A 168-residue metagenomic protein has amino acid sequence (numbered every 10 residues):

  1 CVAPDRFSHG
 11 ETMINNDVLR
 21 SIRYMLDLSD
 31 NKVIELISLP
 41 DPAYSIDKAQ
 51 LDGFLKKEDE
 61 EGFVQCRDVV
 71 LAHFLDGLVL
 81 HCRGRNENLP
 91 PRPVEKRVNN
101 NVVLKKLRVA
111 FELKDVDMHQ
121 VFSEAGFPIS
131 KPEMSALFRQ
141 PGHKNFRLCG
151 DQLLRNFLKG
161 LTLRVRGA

Functional and structural regions predicted by a protein language model:
C1-T12: Short, Lys/Arg-enriched N-terminal segments with co-localized hydrophobic residues within the first ~10-30 amino acids
F7, S45-K48, F74, L78 (+4 more regions): Membrane-targeting and insertion segments and their boundary/processing signals
E11, H73-N100, A168: Intrinsic disorder/low-complexity detector
M13-R20, S29-C66, P91, F127-G150: A cross-kingdom feature marking solvent-exposed beta-strand/loop segments within repeated, beta-rich binding/scaffold
V18-R23, V33-I37, D68-H81, V103-R108 (+2 more regions): Short, structured motif recognition centered on aromatic/hydrophobic residues
I22-D27, V98-I129, E133, P141-K144: Surface-exposed interaction/gating patches
K57, E61, G77-G84, L113 (+2 more regions): Amphipathic alpha-helical interaction surfaces
F146-A168: Short, Lys/Arg-rich amphipathic alpha-helical interaction segments that bind nucleic acids or acidic protein surfaces
